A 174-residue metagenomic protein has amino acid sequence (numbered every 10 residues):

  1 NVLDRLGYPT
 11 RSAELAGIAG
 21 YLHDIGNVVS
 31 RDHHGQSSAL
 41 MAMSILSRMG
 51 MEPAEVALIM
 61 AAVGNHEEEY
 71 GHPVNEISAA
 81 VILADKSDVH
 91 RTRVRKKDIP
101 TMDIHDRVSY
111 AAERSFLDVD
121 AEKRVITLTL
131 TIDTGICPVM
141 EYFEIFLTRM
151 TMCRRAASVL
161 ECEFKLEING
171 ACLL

Functional and structural regions predicted by a protein language model:
N1-V2: Amphipathic alpha-helices of TPR/Sel1-like and other helical repeat/solenoid scaffolds
L6-V119: Divalent metal-dependent catalytic cores for phosphoryl transfer on phosphate-bearing substrates
D88-L174: Terminal helices and disordered tails flanking the catalytic cores of nucleotide-processing hydrolases
